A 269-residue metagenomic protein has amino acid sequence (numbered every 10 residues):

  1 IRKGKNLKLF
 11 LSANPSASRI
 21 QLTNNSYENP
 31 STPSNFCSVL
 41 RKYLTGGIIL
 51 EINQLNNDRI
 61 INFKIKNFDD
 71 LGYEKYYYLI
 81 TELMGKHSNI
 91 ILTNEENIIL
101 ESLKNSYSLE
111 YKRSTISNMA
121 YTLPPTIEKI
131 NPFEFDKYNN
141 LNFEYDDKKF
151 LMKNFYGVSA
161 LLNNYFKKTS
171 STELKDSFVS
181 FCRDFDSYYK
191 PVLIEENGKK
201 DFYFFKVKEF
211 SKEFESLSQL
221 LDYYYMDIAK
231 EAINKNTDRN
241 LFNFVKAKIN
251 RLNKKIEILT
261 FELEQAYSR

Functional and structural regions predicted by a protein language model:
I1-R269: Extended, highly charged segments
